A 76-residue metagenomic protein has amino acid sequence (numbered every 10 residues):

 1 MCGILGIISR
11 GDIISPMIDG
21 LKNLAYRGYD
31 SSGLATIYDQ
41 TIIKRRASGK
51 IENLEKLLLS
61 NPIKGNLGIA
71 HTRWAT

Functional and structural regions predicted by a protein language model:
M1-T76: N-terminal glutamine amidotransferase
